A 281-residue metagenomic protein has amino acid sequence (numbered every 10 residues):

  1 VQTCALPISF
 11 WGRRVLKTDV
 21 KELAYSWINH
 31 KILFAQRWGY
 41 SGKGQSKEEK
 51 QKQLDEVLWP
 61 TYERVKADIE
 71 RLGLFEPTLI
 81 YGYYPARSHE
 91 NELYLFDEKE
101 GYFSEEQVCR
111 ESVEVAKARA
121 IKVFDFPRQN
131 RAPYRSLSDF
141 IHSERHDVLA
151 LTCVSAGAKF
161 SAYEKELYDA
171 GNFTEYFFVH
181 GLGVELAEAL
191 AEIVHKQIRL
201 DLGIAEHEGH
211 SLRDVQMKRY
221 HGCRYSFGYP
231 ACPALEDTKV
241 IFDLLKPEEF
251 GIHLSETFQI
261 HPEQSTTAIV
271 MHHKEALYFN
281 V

Functional and structural regions predicted by a protein language model:
V1-F177, L202-I204, L212, I252-Q264 (+1 more regions): Active-site loops and adjacent core secondary-structure elements that bind or stabilize anionic groups
F178, V184-E185, A189, V194-V281: C-terminal amphipathic alpha-helical interaction region
